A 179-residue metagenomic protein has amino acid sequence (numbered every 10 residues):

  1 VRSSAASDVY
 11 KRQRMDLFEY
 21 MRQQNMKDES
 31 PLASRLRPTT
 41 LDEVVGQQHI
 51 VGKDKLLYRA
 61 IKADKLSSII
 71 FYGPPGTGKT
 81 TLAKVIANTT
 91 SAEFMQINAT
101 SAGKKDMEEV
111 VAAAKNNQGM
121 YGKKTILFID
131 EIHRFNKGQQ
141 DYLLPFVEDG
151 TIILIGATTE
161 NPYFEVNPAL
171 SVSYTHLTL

Functional and structural regions predicted by a protein language model:
V1-K11, H176-L179: Single conserved hydrophobic/aromatic residue that forms the stacking wall/gate of nucleotide- or nucleobase-binding
F18-R22, I61-Q96: Walker A/P-loop
K27-S68: Pre-Walker A (pre-P-loop) alpha-helix and adjacent loop at the N terminus of AAA/AAA+ ATPase modules, a conserved
S67, K123-I126, G150-I155: Loop/turn-to-beta-strand initiation segments
M95-K123: Short glycine-rich substrate-engagement loop in P-loop NTPases that contacts/grips substrate
D130-E131: Walker B catalytic acidic pair
G138-N161: Conserved catalytic/switch belt of AAA+ P-loop NTPases
P162-S173: Short regulatory helix/loop adjacent to the ATP-binding pocket of P-loop NTPases
